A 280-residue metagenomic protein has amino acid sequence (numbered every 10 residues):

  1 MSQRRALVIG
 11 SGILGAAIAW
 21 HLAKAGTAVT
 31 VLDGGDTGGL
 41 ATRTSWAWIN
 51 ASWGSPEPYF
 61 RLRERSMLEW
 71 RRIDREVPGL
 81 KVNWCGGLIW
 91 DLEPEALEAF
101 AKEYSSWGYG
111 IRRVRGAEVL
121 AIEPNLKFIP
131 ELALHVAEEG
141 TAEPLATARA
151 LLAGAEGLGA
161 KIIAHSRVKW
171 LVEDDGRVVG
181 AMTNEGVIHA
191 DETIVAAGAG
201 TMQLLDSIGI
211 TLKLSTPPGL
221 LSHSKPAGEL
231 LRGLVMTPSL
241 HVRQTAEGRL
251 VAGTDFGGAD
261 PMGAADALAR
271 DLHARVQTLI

Functional and structural regions predicted by a protein language model:
S2-L14, T30: Beta1/beta-strand and adjacent pyrophosphate-binding region of the FAD-binding site in flavoprotein oxidoreductases
L7-I9, L32, A181, I188-G200: Short hydrophobic core segments
L14, T37, G200: Conserved Rossmann-like nucleotide-cofactor binding loop
W20-K24, A47-N50, L80-N83, R177 (+2 more regions): Active-site substrate-recognition segment that forms the wall of the catalytic cavity or substrate channel
A23-R43: Glycine-rich FAD pyrophosphate-binding loop
W46-I122, S239-H241, D260-P261: Dinucleotide-binding Rossmann-like beta1-alpha1 core, especially the glycine-rich loop that anchors the ADP
L68, W90-A164, K169-R177, M182: Flavin (FAD/FMN) cofactor-binding and adjacent substrate-gating region of FAD-dependent oxidoreductase domains
